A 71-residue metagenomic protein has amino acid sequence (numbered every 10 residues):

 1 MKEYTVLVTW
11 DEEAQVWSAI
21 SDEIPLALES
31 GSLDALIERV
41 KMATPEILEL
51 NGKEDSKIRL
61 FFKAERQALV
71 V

Functional and structural regions predicted by a protein language model:
M1-T5, E13, D34-V71: Short, charged, surface-exposed hinge/linker loops at domain edges that act as mobile lids or interdomain connectors
K2, D22-I24: Short strand-coil-strand connectors
T9-D22: Short aromatic-glycine-(Arg/Gly/Cys) micro-motifs in beta-strand/loop hairpins
I24-A35: A short, exposed loop/beta-hairpin motif centered on an aromatic-Gly-Thr core
